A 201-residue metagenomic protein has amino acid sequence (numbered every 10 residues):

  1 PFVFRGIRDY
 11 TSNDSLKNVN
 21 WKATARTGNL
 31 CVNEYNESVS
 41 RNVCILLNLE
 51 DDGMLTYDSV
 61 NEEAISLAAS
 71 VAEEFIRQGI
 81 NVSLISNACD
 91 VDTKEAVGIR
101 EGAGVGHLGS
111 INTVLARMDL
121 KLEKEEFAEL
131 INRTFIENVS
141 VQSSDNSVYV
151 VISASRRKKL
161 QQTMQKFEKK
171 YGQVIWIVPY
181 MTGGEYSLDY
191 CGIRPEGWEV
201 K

Functional and structural regions predicted by a protein language model:
P1-R8: Intrinsically disordered, low-complexity linkers and stems that provide flexible hinges in membrane-associated
D9-K201: Exposed, interaction-prone extracellular/peripheral surfaces
